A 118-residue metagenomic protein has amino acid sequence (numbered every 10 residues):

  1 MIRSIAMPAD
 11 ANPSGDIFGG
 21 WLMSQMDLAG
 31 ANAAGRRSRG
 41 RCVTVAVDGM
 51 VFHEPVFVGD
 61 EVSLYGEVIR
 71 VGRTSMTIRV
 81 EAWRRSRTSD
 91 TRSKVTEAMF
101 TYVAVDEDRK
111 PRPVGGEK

Functional and structural regions predicted by a protein language model:
M1-A46, V103-K118: Hot-dog-fold acyl-thioester-processing enzymes
M1-I2, F57-V58, I69-K118: HotDog/MaoC-like acyl-thioester-processing domains
A6-P8, V47-E54, R84-S86: Short, well-ordered turn and helix-capping elements at secondary-structure junctions
L28-Y65, I69-V71, S75-M76, S93-A98: Hydrophobic beta-strand-centered segment that forms part of the acyl-chain substrate-binding groove
